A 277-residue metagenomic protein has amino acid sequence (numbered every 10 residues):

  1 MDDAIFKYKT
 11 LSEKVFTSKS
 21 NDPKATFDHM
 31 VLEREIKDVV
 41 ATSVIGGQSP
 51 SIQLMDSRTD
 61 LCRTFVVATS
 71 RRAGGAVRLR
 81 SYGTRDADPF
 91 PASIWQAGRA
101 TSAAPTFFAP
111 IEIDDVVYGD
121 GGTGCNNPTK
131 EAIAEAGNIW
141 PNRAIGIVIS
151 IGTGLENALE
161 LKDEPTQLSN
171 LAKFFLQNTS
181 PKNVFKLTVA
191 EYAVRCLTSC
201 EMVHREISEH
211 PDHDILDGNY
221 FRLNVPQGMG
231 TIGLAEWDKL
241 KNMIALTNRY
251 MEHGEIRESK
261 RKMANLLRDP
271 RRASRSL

Functional and structural regions predicted by a protein language model:
M1-L277: Conserved catalytic cores and adjacent C-terminal regulatory segments of lipid-metabolizing esterases/lipases
